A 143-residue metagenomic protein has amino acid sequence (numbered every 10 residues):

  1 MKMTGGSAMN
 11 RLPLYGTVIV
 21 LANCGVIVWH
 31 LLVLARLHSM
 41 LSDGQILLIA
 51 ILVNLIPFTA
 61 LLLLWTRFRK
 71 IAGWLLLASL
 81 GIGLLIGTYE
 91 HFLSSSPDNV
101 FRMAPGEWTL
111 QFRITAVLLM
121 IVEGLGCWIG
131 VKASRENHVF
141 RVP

Functional and structural regions predicted by a protein language model:
M1-V26, V122-P143: Cytosolic juxtamembrane helix and N-cap/initiation of the first transmembrane helix
S7-Y15, L31-Q45: Short juxtamembrane and helix-loop transition motifs at transmembrane-helix boundaries in membrane proteins
A22-L31, S79-E90: Aromatic-anchored segments of alpha-helical transmembrane domains
W29-S39, A60-L64, L93: Membrane-helix exit/interface motif
R36-L47, T88-I114: Interfacial non-cytosolic loop connecting adjacent transmembrane helices
L48-T59: Generic alpha-helical transmembrane segments
F58-L76, G81: Juxtamembrane helix-break-helix junctions at the cytosolic face of small multi-pass alpha-helical membrane proteins
R102-E136: Alpha-helical membrane-associated segments of multi-pass integral membrane proteins
